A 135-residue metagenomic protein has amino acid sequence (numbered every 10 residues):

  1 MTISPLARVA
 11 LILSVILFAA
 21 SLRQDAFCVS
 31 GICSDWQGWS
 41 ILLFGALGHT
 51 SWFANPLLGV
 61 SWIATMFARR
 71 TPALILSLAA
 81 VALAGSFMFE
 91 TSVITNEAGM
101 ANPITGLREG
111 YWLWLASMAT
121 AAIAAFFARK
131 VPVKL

Functional and structural regions predicted by a protein language model:
T2-L135: Compact integral membrane and secretory-pathway proteins
